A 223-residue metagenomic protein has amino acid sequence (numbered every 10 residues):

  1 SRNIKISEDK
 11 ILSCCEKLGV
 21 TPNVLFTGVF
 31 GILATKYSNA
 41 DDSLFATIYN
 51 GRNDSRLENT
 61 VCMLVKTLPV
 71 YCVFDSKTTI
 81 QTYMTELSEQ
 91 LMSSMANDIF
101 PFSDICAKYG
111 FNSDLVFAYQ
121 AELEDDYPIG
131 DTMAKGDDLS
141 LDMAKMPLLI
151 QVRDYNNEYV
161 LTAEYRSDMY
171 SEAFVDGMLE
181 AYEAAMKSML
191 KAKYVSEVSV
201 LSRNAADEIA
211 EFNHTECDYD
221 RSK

Functional and structural regions predicted by a protein language model:
S1-N3, E89-S93, I150: Acyl-thioester-dependent condensation/acyltransferase catalytic cores
S1-V20, I99, L201-D207: Flexible, P/S/T/G-rich "lid" or insertion loops adjacent to the active sites of thioester-utilizing
R2-D9, V70-F74, C217: Generic detection of short hydrophobic beta-strand segments and adjacent strand-loop junctions
C15, A34, M189: Hydrophobic pocket-lining residues that define ligand/cofactor binding sites across diverse proteins
C15-N23, T27, Y37-L139, S167-S171: His-Asp-centered acyl/peptidyl-transfer active-site segments
D41-I48, L64, D75-Y83, L139-L201: Extended, hydrophobic beta-loop-alpha segments that form or line the acyl/peptidyl-thioester binding and transfer paths
M92-A96, S103, A118-P128, M169-K223: Flexible, non-catalytic linker and terminal segments flanking ANL/adenylate-forming cores
